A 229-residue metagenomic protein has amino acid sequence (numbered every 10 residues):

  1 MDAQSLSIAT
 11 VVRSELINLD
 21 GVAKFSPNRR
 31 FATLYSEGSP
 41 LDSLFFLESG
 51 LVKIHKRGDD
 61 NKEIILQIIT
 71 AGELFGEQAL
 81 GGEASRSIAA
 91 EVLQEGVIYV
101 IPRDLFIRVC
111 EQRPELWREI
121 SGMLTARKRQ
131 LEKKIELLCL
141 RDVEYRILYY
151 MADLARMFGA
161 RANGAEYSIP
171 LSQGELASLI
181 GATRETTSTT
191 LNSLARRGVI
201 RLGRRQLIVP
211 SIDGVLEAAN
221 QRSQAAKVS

Functional and structural regions predicted by a protein language model:
M1-V22: Extreme N-terminal tail/first-helix region
S7, L16, P27-E95: Cyclic nucleotide-binding regulatory domains
E15-L16, G21, Q67-R129, K133: Cyclic-nucleotide recognition modules
S49, E73, D104-L105, G174 (+1 more regions): Alpha-helix/helix-capping structural signal
H55, E77-Q78, R108-V109, Y150 (+1 more regions): Residues that scaffold the ATP/ADP-binding catalytic core of kinase and kinase-like folds
E111-G181: Polybasic "coupling" helices that flank or enter modular domains
L154-S229: Phosphate-/nucleic-acid-contacting segments
